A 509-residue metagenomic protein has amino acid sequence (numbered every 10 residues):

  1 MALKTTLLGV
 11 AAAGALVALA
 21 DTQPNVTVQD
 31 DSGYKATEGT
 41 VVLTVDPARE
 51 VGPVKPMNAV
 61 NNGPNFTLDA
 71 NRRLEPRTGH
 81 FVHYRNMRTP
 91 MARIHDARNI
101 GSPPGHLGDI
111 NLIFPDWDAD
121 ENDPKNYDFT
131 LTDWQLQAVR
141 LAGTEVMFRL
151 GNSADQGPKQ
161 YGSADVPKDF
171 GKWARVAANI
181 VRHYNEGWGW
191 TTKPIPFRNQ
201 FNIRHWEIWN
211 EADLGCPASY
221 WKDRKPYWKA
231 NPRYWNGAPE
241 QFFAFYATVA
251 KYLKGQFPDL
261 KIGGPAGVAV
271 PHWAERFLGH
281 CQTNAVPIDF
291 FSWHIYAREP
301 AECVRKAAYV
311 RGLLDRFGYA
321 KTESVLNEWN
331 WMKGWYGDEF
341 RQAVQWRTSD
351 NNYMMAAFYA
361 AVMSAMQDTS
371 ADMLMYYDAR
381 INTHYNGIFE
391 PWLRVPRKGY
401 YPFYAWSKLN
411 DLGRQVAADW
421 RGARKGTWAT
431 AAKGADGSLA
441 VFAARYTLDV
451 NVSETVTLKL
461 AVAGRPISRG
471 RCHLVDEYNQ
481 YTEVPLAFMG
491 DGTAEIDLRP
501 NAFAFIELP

Functional and structural regions predicted by a protein language model:
G9, L19-H83, M87: Mature N-terminal, pre-catalytic/accessory segment of carbohydrate-active enzymes
E38-A48, E75-H80, T130-W134, G187-I195 (+5 more regions): Alpha-helical scaffolding within the catalytic cores of extracellular/periplasmic polymer-degrading hydrolases
V60, V139, I180, W206 (+7 more regions): Conserved, mostly hydrophobic/aromatic
M87-P300: Substrate-binding cleft and catalytic face of glycoside hydrolase catalytic domains, especially the flexible beta-alpha
D289-F340: Glycoside hydrolase catalytic-domain groove-lining segments
N330-W428, A435: Aromatic/acidic polysaccharide-binding cleft in carbohydrate-active enzymes
A423-P466, E477, N501-F505, P509: Carbohydrate-binding surface patches
A487-P509: C-terminal beta-strand-rich structural cap/linker in extracellular carbohydrate-active enzymes
